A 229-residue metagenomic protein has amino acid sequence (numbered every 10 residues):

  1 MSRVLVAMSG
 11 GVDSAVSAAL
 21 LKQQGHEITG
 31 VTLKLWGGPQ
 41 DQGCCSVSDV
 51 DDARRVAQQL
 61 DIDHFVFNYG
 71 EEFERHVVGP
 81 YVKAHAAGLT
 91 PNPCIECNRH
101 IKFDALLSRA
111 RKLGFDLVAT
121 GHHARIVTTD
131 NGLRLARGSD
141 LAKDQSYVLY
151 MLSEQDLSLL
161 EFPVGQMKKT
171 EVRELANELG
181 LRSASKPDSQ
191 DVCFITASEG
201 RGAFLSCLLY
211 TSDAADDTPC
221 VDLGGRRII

Functional and structural regions predicted by a protein language model:
M1-M151, E161, K169-V172, N177: ATP-dependent adenylation/nucleotidyltransferase module used to activate substrates
Q23-Q24, T211, R226: Low-complexity, intrinsically disordered/propeptide-like segments
V82-K83, L181, D217: Residue-level marker of structural boundaries
L133, Y147, V192-C193, R227: A broad, low-specificity signal marking well-ordered, structured residues that form hydrophobic/aromatic
D144, L152-S212: Contiguous mid-protein beta-loop-alpha structural module that forms a pocket-lining wall or clamp of enzyme active
Y210-D217, I229: Conserved small/polar residues in nucleotide/adenosyl-binding loops
L223-I229: Hydrophobic alpha-helical segments, chiefly the membrane-spanning helices and signal/signal-anchor peptides
